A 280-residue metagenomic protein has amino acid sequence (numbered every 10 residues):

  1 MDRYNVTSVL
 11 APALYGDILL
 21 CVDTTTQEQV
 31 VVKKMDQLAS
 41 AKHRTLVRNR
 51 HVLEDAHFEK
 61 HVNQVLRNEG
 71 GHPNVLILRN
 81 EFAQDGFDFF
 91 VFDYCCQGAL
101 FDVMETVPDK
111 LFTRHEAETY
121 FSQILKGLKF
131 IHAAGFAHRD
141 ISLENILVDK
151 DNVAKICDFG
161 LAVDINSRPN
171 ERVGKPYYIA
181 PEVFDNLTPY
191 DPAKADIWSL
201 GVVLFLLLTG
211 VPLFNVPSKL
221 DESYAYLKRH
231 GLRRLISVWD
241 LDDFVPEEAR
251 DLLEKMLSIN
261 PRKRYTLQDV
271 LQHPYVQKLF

Functional and structural regions predicted by a protein language model:
I77-G86: Short beta-strand micro-motifs within the conserved protein kinase catalytic domain, predominantly in the N-lobe
D85-A99, V103: Conserved short submotifs of the Hanks-type protein kinase catalytic core that shape the nucleotide-binding pocket
Y120-F121: Activation segment signature within eukaryotic-like protein kinase domains
H132-D149: Catalytic-loop of the protein kinase fold
N170-V183: Conserved activation segment of eukaryotic-like protein kinases, specifically the C-terminal portion of the activation
V183-K194: Conserved end of the kinase activation segment
